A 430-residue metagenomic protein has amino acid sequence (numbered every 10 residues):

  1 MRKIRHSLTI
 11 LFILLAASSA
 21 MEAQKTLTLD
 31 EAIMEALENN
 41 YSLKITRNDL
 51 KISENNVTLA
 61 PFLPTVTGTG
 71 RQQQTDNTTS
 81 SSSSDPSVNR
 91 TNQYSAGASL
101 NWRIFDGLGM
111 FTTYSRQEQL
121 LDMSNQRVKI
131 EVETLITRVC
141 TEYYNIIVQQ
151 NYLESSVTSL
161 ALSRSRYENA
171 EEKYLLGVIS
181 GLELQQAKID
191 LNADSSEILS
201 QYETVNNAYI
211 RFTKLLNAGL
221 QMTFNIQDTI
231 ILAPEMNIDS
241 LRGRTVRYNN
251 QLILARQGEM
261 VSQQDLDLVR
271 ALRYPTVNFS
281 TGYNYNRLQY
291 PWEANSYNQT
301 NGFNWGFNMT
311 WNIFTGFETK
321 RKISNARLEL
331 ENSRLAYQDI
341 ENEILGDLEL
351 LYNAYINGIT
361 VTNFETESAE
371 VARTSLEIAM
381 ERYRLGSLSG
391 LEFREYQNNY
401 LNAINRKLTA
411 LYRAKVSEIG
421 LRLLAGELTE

Functional and structural regions predicted by a protein language model:
M1-T9: Bacterial N-terminal signal peptides that target proteins for export
R2, T134-V246, L351-A354, G358 (+1 more regions): Periplasmic alpha-helical coiled-coil/stalk elements that build and connect Gram-negative outer-membrane
T9-S18: Bacterial N-terminal signal peptides
M21-T67, L220-M260, N312, E341 (+1 more regions): Bacterial Sec-pathway N-terminal export signals of envelope proteins
Q24-N145, V277, T281, F317-K320: Short flexible linkers and secondary-structure junctions
K44-N48, P61, R90, I104-V132 (+10 more regions): Sec/SRP-type N-terminal targeting helices
T69-W102, I226-P234, D267, S280-W311 (+2 more regions): Small/polar, glycine/serine/threonine/aspartate-rich low-complexity segments that form flexible
A193-L220, E370-E427: Short segments within alpha-helical structural elements
